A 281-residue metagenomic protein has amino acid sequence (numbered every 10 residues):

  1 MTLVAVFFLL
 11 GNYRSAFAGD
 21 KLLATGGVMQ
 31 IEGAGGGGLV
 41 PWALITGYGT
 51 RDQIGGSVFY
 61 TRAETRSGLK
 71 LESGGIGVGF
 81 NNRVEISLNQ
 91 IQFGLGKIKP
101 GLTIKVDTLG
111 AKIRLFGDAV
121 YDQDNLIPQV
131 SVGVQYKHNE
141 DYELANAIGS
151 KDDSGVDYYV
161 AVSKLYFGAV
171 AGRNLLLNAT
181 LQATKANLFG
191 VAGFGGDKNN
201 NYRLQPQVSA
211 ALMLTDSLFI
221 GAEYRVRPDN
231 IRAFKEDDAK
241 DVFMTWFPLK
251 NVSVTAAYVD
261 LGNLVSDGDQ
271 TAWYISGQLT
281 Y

Functional and structural regions predicted by a protein language model:
M1-V28: Cleavable N-terminal export/targeting peptides
A18-A169, T215-L218, P228-N230, D241 (+4 more regions): Transmembrane beta-barrel domains of Gram-negative outer membranes and organellar outer membranes
I98-G101, R232-K235, S266-G268: Short, solvent-exposed loop/turn segments at secondary-structure boundaries
S150-N230, D238-A239: Detector for outer-membrane/organellar transmembrane beta-barrel domains, recognizing the amphipathic beta-strand
M213-L214, K235-D238, F247-P248, G268-D269: A structural signal for short secondary-structure junctions
Y258-L264, Q270: A short, acidic, flexible beta-alpha connecting loop/helix-capping segment that sits on the rim of active
D267-Y281: Hydrophobic, glycine-enriched assembly/anchoring segments
